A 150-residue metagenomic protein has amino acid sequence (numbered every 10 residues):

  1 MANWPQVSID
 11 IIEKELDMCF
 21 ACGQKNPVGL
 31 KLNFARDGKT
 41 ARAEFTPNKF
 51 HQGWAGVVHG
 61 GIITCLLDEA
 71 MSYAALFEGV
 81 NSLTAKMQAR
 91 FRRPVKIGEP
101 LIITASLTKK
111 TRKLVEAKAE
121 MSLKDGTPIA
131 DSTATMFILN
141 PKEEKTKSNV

Functional and structural regions predicted by a protein language model:
M1-I12, V95-I97, T108-V150: HotDog/MaoC-like acyl-thioester-processing domains
M1-K49, V150: Non-catalytic linker/capping segments at the edges of enzyme domains
L30, K39, L83-A85, L101 (+2 more regions): Hydrophobic core residues within well-ordered beta-strands of beta-rich domains
A35-D37, S106-K110: Short beta-strand micro-motifs enriched in acidic
R42-C65: A conserved, well-ordered hydrophobic junction motif at loop->secondary-structure transitions
F45-P47, F91, I138: Hydrophobic residues in beta-strands and at strand termini
A70-I102, L107, T133: Hydrophobic beta-strand-centered segment that forms part of the acyl-chain substrate-binding groove
